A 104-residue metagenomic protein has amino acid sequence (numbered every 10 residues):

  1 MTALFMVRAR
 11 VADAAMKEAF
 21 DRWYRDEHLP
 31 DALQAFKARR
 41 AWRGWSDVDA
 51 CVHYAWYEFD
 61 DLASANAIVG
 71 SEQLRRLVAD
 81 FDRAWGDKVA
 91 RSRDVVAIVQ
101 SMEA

Functional and structural regions predicted by a protein language model:
L4-R10, A41-Q73: Short, well-ordered beta-strand segments in beta-rich or mixed alpha/beta enzyme and ligand-binding folds
A14-K17, L62: Residues at or immediately preceding the N-termini of alpha-helices
M16-A41: Short amphipathic alpha-helical segments
D21, V69, V78-F81: Short, flexible helix/strand-to-coil boundary loops that buttress conserved ligand/catalytic motifs in alpha/beta
E27, E72, F81-A84: Alpha-helix boundary/capping residues
W42-Y54, V78-A104: Glycine-rich beta-strand-turn "strand-cap" elements at beta-sheet edges
